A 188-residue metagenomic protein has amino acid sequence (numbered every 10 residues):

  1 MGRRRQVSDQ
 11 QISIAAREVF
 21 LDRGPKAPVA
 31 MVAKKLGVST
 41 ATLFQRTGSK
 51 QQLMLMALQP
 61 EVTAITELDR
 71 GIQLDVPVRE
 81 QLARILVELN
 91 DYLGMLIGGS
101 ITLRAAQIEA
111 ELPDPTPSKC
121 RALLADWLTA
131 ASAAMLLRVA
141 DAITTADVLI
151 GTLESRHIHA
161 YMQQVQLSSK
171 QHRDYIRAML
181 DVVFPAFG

Functional and structural regions predicted by a protein language model:
M1-K35, A41, Q51-L55, E67: Basic, helix-initiating cap at the start of DNA-binding domains
R5, D9, L58, P113-R121: Amphipathic, non-transmembrane alpha-helical scaffold segments
Q52-L58, N90-E111, I158-M162: Amphipathic alpha-helical segments used for helix-helix packing
E67-M95, T145-L149, I176: Hydrophobic alpha-helical connector segments
D91-M95, D126, A130, A146-S168 (+1 more regions): Amphipathic C-terminal alpha-helical segment
M95, E109-A134, I143-D147, I158 (+1 more regions): Amphipathic alpha-helical packing segments from all-alpha helical-bundle domains
